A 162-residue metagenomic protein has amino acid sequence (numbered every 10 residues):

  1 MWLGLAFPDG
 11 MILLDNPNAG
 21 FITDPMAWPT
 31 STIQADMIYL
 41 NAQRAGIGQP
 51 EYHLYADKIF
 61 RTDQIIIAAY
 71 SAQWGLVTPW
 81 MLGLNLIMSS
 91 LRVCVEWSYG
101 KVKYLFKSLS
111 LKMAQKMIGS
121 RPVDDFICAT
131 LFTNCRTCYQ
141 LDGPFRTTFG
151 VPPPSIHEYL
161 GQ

Functional and structural regions predicted by a protein language model:
M1-Q162: Short, well-ordered secondary-structure "scaffold" segments embedded in the functional core of diverse domains
